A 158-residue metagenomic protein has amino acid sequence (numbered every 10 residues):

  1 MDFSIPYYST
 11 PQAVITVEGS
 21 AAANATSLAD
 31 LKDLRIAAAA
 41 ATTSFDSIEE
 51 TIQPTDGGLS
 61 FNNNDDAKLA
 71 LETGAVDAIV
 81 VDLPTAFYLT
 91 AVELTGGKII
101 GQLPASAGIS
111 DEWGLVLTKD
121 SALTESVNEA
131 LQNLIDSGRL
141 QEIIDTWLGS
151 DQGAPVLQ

Functional and structural regions predicted by a protein language model:
M1-D2, A29-D30, E50-T51, N62-Y88 (+1 more regions): Short helices/loops that flank or line small-molecule/ion binding pockets
I5, V17-R35: Flexible hinge/capping segments at coil-to-helix
Y8-T16, A91-Q132, S150-Q158: Periplasmic-binding protein-like
T10, V17-E18, A41-T42, N63-N64 (+2 more regions): Beta->alpha turn/N-cap motifs
V14, L31, I48, L71 (+4 more regions): Residue-level signal for nonpolar/aromatic packing positions in well-ordered secondary structure
G19-S27, L59, D120-S126: Short helix-loop capping/hinge motifs at secondary-structure junctions, enriched in acidic/polar residues
S27-S44, G57: Short loop->beta-strand "edge-of-pocket" segments that line small-molecule binding or catalytic clefts across diverse
T43-D56, K98-I100, E129-Q158: Ligand-binding clefts/hinges and TM-proximal coupling segments of bilobed small-molecule sensing domains
